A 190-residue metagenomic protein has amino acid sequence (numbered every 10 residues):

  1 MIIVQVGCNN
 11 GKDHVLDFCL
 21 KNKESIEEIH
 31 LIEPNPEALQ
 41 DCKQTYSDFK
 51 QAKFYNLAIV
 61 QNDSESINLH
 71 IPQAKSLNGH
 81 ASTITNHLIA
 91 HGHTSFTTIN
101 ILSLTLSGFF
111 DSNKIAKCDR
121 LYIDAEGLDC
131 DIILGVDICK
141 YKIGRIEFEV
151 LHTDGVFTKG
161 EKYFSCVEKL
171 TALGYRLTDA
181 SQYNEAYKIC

Functional and structural regions predicted by a protein language model:
M1-C190: Phosphate/nucleotide-binding beta-alpha loop and adjacent structural elements of enzyme active sites
